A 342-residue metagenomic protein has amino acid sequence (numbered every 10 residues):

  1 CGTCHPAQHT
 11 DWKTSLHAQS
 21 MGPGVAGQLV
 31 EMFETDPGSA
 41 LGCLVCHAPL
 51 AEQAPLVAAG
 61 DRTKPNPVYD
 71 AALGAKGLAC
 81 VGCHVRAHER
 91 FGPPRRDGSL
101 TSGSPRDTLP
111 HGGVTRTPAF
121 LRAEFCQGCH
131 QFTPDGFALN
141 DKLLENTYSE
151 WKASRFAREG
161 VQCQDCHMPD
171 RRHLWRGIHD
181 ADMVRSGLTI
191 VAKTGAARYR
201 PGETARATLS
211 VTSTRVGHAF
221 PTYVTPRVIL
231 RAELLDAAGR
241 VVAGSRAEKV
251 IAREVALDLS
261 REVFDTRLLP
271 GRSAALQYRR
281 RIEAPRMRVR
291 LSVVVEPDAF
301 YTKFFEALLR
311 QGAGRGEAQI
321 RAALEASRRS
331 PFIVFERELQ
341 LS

Functional and structural regions predicted by a protein language model:
G2-L121, F125-G128, P134-A157: Sequence context of c-type cytochrome heme-c attachment sites
P134, K142-Y148, K152-G160, Q164-D165 (+1 more regions): Short, conserved sequence motifs used for protein processing/export or organelle targeting and for catalysis
